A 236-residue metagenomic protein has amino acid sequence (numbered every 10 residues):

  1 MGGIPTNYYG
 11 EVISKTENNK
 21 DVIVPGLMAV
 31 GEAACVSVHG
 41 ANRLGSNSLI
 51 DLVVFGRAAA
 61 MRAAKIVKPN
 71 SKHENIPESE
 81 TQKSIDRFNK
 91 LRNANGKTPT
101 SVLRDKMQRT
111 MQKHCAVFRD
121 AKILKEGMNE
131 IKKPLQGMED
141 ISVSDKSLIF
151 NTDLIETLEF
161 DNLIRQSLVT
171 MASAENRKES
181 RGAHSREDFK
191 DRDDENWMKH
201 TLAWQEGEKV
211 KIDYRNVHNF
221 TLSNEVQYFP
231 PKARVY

Functional and structural regions predicted by a protein language model:
M1, P5-A29, A33-Y236: Glycine- and aromatic-enriched mobile tails/lids
